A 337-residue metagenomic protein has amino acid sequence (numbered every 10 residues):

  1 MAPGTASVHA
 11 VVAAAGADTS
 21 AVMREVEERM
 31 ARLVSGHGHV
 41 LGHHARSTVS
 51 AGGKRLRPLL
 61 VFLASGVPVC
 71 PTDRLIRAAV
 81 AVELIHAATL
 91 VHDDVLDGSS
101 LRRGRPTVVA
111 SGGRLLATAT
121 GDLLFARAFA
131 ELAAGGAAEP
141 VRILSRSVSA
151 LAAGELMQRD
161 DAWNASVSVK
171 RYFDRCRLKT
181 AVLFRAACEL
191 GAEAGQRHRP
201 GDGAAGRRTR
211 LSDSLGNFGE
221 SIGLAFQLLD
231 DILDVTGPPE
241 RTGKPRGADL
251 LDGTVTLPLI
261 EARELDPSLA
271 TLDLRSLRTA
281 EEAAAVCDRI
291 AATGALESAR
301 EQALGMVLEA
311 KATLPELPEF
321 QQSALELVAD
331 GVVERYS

Functional and structural regions predicted by a protein language model:
M1-L33: N-terminal amphipathic/basic leader segments beginning at the initiator methionine
T5-A13, P106-V108, N164-K170, A285-T293: Short, charged, low-complexity loops and linkers
A6, M306, T313-S337: Short, amphipathic C-terminal "tail helix"
G16, S20, L75, V141 (+5 more regions): Short, structured helix-loop boundary elements
S20-V22, T120-D122, L250-L251, E301-M306: Short acidic alpha-helix initiation/capping motifs at coil-to-helix transition points, especially at protein N-termini
A31-S268, D330: Mg2+-dependent prenyl diphosphate-binding active-site environment of isoprenoid biosynthetic enzymes
D266, A270-L314: Mobile late-domain/C-terminal helix-loop "cap" segments that border catalytic sites or the cytosolic face
